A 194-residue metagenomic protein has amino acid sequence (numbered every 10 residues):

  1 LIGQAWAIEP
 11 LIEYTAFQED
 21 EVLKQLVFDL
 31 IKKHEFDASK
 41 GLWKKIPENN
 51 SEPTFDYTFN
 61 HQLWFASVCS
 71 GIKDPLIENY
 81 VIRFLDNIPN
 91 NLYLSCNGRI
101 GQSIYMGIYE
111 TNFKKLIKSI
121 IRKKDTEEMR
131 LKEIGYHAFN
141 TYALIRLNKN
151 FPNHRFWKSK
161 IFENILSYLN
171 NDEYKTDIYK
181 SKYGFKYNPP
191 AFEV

Functional and structural regions predicted by a protein language model:
L1-V194: Glycan-recognition and catalytic cores of secretory/periplasmic carbohydrate-active enzymes
